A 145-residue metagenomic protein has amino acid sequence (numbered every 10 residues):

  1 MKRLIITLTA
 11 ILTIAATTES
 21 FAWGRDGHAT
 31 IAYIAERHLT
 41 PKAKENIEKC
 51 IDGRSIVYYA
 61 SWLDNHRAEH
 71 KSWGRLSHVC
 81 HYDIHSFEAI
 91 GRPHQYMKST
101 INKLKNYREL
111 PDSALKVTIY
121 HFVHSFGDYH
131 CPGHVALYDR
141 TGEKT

Functional and structural regions predicted by a protein language model:
M1-R25: Bacterial Sec-dependent N-terminal signal peptides
I5, I11, S125-P132: Aromatic-enriched hydrophobic runs in primary sequence
E19-S125, P132, A136-T145: N-terminal, motif-rich segments that launch catalysis or mediate targeting to/interaction with membranes, typified by
